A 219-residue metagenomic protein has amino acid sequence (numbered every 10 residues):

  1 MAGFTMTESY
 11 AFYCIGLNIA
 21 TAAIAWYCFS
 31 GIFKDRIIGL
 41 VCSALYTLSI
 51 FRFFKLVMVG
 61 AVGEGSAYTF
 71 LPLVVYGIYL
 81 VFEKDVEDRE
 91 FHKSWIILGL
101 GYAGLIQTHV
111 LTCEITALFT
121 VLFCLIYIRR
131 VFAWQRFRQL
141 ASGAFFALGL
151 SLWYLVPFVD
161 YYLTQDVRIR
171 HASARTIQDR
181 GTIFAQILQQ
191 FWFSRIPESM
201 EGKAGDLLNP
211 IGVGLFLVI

Functional and structural regions predicted by a protein language model:
M1-I219: Membrane-embedded transmembrane-helix bundle of lipid-linked glycan/lipid transferases
